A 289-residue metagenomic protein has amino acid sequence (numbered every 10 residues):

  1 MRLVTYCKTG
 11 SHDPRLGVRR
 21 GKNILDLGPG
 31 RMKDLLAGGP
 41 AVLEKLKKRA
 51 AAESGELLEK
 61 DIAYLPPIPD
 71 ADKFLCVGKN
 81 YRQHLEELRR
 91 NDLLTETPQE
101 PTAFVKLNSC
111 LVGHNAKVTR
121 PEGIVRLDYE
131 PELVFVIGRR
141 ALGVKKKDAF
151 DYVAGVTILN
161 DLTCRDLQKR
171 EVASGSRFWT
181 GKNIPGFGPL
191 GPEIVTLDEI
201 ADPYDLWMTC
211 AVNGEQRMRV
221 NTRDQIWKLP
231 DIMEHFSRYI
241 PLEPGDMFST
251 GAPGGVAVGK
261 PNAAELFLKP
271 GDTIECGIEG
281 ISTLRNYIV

Functional and structural regions predicted by a protein language model:
M1-Q99, T273-G277: N-terminal non-catalytic cap/leader segment that marks the start of a structured domain
L58, H84, R165-V289: Catalytic-pocket segment enriched in acidic/His residues
Y64-P66, N91-L93, V118-L127, A141-D148 (+2 more regions): A generic local secondary-structure boundary/capping motif
P67, R126-D128, P241, F267-L268: Residue-level "contact hotspot" at macromolecular interaction interfaces
T97-A116: A gly/proline- and charged-residue-enriched helix-loop-helix capping module
P131-L133: Ligand-binding beta-strand-loop-alpha-helix segment within the catalytic cores of soluble metabolic enzymes
I137, K145-L159: RNA pseudouridine synthases
